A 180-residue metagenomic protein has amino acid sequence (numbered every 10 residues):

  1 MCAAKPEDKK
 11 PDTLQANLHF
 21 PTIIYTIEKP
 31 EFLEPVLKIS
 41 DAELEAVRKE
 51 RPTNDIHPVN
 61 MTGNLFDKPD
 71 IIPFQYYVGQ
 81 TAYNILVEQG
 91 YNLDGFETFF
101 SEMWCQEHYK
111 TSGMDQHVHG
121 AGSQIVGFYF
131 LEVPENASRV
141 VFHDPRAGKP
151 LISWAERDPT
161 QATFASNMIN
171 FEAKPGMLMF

Functional and structural regions predicted by a protein language model:
M1, T26-E31, I85, F96 (+3 more regions): Aromatic-enriched hydrophobic runs in primary sequence
C2-N92, R139: Non-heme Fe(II)/2-oxoglutarate
L14-N17, L93-T98, F130, Q161-T163: Homeobox/homeodomain signature
D70-F99, Y109-Q124, L131-E135: Active-site region of the double-stranded beta-helix
E102-Q106: Terminal (often C-terminal
E107-M179: Catalytic core of non-heme Fe(II) oxygenases with the double-stranded beta-helix
